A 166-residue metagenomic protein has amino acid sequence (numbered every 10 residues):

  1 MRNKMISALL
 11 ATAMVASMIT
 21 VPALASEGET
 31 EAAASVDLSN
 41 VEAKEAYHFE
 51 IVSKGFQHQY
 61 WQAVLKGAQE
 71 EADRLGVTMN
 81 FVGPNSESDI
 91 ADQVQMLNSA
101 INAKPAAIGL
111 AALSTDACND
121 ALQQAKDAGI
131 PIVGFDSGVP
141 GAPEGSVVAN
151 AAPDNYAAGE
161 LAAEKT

Functional and structural regions predicted by a protein language model:
R2-M5, L9, M14, L24-T166: A residue-level marker of the well-folded mature domains of exported/periplasmic proteins
